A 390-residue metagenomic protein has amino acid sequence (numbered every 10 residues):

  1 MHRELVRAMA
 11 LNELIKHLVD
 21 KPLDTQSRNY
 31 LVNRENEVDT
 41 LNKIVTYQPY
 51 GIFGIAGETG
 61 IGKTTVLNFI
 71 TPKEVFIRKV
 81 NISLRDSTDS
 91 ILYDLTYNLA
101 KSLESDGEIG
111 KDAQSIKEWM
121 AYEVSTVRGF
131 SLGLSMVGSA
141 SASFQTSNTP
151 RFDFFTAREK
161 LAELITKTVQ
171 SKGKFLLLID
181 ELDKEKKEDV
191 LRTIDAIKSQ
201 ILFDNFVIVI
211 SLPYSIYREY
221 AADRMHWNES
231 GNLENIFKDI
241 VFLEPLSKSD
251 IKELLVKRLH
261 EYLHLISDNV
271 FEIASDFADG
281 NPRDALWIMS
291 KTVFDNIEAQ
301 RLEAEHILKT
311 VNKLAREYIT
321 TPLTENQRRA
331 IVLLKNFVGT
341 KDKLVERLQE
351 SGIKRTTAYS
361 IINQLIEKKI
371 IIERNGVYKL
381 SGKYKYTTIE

Functional and structural regions predicted by a protein language model:
M1-F53, P72, I389-E390: A short, basic N-terminal segment
R3, H17, N312-E390: C-terminal leucine-rich, beta-strand-based interaction scaffolds used for sensing/assembly
R34, T64, N281: Short, conserved phosphate/pyrophosphate- and ester-handling motifs at nucleotide-, phospho-/glycolipid
T40-K43, Y47-F175, R355-T357, N363-I366 (+1 more regions): P-loop NTPase nucleotide-binding core
D89-T96, K248-V256, F271, K341 (+1 more regions): An amphipathic alpha-helix signature
T156-F277, K291: The catalytic "switch" region of P-loop NTPases
I251, H260-Y318: Amphipathic alpha-helical "lid/sensor" segments that cap RecA-like P-loop NTPase cores
